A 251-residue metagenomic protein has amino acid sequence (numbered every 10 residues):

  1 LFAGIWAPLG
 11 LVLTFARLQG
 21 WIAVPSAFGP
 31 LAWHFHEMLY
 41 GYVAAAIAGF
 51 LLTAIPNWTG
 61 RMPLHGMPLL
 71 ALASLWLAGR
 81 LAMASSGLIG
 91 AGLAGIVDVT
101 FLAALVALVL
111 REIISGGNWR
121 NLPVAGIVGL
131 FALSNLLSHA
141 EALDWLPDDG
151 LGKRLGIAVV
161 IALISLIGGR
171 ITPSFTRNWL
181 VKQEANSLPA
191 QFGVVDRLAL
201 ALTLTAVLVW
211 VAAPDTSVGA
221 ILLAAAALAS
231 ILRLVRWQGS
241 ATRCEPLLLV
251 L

Functional and structural regions predicted by a protein language model:
L1-L251: Hydrophobic alpha-helical transmembrane segments of multi-pass integral membrane proteins
